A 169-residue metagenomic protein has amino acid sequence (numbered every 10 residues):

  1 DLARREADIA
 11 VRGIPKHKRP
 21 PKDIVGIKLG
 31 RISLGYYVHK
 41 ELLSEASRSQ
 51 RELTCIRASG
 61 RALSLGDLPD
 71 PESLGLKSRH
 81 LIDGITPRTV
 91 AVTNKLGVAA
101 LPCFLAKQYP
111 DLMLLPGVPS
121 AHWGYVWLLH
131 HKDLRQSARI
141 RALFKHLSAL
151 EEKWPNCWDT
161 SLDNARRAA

Functional and structural regions predicted by a protein language model:
R4, K16-V126, E152-A169: C-terminal regulatory
E6-I14: Pocket-flanking alpha-helical
G13, T89, I140-A142: Hydrophobic alpha-helical segments, especially transmembrane helices and their immediate juxtamembrane helical caps
K40, K132-L134: Residue-level signal for short, function-critical loop segments
L129: Short hydrophobic/aromatic beta-strand micro-patches that form the beta-sheet surface supporting nucleotide- or nucleic
R135-A149, W154: Short amphipathic alpha-helical coupling segments at ligand-binding clamshell hinges and other catalytic/signaling
